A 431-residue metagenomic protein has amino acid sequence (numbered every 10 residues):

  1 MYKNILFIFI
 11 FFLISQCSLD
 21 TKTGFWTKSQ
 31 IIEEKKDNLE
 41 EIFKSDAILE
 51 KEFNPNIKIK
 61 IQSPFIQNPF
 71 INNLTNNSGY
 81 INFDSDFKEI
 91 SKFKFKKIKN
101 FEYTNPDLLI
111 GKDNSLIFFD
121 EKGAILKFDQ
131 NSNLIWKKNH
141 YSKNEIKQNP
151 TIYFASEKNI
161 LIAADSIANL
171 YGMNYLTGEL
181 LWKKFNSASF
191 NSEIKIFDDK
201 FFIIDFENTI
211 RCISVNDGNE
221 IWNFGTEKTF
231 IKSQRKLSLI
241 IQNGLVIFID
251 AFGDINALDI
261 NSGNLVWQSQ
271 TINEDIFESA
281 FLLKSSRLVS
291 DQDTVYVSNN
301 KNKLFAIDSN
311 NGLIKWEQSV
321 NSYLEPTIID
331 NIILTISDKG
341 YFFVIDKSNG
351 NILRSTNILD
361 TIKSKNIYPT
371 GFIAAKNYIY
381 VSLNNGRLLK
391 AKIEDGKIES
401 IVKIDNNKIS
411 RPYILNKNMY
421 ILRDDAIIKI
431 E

Functional and structural regions predicted by a protein language model:
F11-A47: Bacterial Sec signal peptide processing site at the extreme N-terminus
E40-I59, N82-E102, N139, I272: A short helix->beta-strand "capping" segment at the edge of beta-propeller domains
S91-I110, L134-K158, L180-D198, E220-N243 (+4 more regions): Extracytoplasmic beta-rich repeat domains
L126, Y171, R211, N256 (+5 more regions): WD40 beta-propeller blade core
D129-N133, N174-G178, S214-G218, I260-G263 (+3 more regions): Short loop/turn segments that connect beta-strands within beta-propeller blades
I329, T335-V344, N351, S355-A391: Loop/turn-rich, solvent-exposed surfaces of beta-rich toroidal or solenoidal domains
